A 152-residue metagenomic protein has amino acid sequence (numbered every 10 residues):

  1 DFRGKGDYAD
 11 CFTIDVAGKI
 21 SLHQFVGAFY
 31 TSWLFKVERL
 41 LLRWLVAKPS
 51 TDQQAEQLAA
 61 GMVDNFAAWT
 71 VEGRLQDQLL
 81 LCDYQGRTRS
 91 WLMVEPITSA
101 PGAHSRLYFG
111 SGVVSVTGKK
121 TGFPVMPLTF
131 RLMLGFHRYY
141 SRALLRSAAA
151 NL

Functional and structural regions predicted by a protein language model:
D1-D52: Hydrophobic ligand-binding cavity/cleft-lining segments
D7-T13, Q78, H104-Y108: Intrinsic-disorder/low-complexity, polar/charged segments enriched in Ser/Thr/Lys/Arg/Asp/Glu/Gln
A17-K19, Y84, G112: Acidic/polar N-terminal loop/beta-strand segments that form early-domain functional surfaces
D52-M62: Short aromatic-glycine motifs in intrinsically disordered, low-complexity regions
G61-G102: Hydrophobic-ligand binding "helix-grip"
G86-G135: Beta-strand/loop substructures that line and gate deep hydrophobic ligand-binding cavities in soluble
L134-L152: Well-ordered alpha/beta subsegment
